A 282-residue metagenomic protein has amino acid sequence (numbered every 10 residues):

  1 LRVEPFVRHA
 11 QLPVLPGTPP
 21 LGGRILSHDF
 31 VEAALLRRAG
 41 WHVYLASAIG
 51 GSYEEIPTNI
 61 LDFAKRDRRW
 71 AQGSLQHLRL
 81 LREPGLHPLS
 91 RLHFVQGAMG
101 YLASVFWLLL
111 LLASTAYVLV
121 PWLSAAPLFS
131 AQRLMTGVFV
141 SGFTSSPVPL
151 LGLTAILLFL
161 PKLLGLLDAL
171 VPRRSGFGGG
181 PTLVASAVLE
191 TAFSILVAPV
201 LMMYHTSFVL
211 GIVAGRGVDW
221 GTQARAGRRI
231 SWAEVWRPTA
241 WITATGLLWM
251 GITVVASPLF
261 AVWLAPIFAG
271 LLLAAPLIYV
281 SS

Functional and structural regions predicted by a protein language model:
L1-A187, T191, I195, Y279-S282: Non-transmembrane catalytic domains and loops of membrane-associated enzymes and transporters that build or traffic
V3, A10, S47, M203 (+2 more regions): Active-site proximal loops enriched in glycine and acidic residues that flank catalytic Cys/His/Asp and coordinate
P161-P172, H205-G217: Membrane-water interface of transmembrane alpha-helices
L189-G215: A glycine-rich beta-turn/hairpin centered on an aromatic-Pro dipeptide
F208-A233: Membrane-helix boundary/interface segments in integral membrane proteins
R228, W232-S282: C-terminal amphipathic alpha-helical interaction region
